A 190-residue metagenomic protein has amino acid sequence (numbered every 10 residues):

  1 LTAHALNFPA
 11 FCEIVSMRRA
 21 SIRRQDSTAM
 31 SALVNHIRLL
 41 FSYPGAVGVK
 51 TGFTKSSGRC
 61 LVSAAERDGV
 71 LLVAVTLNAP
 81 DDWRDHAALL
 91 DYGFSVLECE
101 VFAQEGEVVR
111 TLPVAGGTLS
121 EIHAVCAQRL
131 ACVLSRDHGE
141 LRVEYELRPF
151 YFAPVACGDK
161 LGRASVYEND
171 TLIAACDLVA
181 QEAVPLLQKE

Functional and structural regions predicted by a protein language model:
T2-E190: Domain-terminus/edge residues, biased toward the C-terminal soluble/receptor-binding domains of extracytoplasmic
